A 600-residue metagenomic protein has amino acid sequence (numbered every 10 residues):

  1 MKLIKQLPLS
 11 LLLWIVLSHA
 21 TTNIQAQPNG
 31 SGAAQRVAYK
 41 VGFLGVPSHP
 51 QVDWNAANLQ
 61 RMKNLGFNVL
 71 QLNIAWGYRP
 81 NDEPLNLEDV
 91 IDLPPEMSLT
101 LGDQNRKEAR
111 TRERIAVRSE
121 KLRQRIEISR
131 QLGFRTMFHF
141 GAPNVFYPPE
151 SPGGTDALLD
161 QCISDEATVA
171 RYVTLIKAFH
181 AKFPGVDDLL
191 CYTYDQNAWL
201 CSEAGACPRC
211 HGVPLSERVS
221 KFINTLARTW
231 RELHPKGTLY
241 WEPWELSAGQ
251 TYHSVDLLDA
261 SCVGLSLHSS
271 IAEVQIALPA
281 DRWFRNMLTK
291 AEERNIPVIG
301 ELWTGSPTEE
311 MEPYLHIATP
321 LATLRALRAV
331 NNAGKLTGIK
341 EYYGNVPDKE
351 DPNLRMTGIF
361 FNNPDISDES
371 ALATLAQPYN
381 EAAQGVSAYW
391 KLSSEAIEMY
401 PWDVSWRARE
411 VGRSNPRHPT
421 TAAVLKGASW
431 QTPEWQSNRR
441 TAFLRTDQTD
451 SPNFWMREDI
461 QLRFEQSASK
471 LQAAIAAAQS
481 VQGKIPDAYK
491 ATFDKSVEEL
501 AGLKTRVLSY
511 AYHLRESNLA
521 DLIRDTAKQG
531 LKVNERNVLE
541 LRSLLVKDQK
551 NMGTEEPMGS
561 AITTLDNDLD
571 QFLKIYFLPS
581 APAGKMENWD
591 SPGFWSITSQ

Functional and structural regions predicted by a protein language model:
M1-Q6: Positively charged n-region of N-terminal signal peptides that target proteins for export
P8-H19: Bacterial N-terminal signal peptides
A20, I24-A26: Boundary at the C-terminal end of the N-terminal hydrophobic targeting segment
Q27-R171, K177, A181-G185, I296 (+2 more regions): Feature activates predominantly on carbohydrate-active enzymes
N29-G45, Q51-N55, P80, E88 (+3 more regions): Substrate-binding groove of N-acetylhexosamine-processing glycoside hydrolases
A142, Y172-V213: Active-site groove signature of glycoside hydrolases
G153-D165, T193-T229: Active-site cleft segment of glycoside hydrolase catalytic domains centered on the general acid/base Glu
